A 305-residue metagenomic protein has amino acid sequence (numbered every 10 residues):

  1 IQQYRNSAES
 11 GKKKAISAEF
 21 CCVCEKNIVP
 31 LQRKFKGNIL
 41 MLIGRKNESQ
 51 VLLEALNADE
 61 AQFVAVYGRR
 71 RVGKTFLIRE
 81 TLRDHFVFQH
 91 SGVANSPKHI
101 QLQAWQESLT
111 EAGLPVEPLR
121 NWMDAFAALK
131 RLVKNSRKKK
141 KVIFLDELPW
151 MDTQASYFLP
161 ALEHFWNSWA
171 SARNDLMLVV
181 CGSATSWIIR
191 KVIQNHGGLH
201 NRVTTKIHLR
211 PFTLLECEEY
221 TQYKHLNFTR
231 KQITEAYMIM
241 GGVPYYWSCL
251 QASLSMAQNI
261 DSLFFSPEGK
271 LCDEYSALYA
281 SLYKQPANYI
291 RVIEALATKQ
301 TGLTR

Functional and structural regions predicted by a protein language model:
I1-R305: Phosphate-binding site recognition
